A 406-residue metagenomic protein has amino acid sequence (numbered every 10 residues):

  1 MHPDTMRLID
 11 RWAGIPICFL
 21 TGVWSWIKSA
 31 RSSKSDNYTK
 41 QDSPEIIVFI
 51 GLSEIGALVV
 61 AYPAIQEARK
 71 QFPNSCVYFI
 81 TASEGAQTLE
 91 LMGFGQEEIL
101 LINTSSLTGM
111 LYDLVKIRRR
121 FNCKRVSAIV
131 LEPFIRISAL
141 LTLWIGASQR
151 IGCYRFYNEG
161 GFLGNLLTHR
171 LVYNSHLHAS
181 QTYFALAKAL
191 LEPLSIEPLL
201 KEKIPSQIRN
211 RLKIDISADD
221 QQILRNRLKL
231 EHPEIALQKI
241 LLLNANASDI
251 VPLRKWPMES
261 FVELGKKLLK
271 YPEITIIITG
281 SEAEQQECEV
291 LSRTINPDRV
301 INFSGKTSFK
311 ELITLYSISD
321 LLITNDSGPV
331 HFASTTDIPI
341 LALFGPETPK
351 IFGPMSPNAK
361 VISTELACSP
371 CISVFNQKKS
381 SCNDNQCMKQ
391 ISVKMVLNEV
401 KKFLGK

Functional and structural regions predicted by a protein language model:
M1-K406: Catalytic machinery of carbohydrate-active enzymes, primarily nucleotide-sugar-dependent glycosyltransferases
